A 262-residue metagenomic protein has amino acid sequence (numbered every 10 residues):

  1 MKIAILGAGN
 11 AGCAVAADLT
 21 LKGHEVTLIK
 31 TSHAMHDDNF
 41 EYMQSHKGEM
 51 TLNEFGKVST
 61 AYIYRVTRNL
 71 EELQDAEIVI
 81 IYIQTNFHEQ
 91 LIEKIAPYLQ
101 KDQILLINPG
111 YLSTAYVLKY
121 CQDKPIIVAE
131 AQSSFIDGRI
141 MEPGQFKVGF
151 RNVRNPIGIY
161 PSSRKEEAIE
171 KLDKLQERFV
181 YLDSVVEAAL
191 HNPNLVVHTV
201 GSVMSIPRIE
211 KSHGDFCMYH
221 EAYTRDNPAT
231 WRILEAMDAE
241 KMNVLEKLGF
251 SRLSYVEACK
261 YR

Functional and structural regions predicted by a protein language model:
M1-N53: NAD(P)+-binding Rossmann beta1-loop-alpha1 motif at the extreme N-terminus of oxidoreductases
E54-V66, K124-I127, E177: A short helix-to-beta-strand connector/capping loop
K57-L99: Rossmann-like NAD(P)-binding element
T85-G144: Rossmann-like NAD(P)(H) cofactor-binding subdomain of soluble oxidoreductases
G138-M237: Substrate/ligand-engaging "lid" and interaction regions
M237-R262: Small-residue-rich helix-loop
